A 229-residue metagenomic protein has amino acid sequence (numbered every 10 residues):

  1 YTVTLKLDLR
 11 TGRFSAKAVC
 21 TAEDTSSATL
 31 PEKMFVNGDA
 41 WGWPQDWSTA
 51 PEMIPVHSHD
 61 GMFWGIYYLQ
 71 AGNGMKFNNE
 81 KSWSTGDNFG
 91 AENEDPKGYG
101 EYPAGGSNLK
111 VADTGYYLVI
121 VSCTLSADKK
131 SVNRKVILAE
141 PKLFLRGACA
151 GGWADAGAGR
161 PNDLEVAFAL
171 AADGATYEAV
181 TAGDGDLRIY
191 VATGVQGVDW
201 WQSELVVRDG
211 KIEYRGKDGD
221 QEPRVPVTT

Functional and structural regions predicted by a protein language model:
Y1-T11, S84-A127, Q196-T229: Structured interaction patches on ligand/partner-binding surfaces of diverse proteins
Y1-T25, C123-K129, R134-L138: Ser/Thr/Pro-rich, low-complexity mucin-like regions that serve as glycosylated stalks/linkers or repetitive adhesive
S27-A71, E80-Y102, A139-D186, A192-E213 (+1 more regions): Aromatic-rich carbohydrate-binding modules that target alpha-glucans
